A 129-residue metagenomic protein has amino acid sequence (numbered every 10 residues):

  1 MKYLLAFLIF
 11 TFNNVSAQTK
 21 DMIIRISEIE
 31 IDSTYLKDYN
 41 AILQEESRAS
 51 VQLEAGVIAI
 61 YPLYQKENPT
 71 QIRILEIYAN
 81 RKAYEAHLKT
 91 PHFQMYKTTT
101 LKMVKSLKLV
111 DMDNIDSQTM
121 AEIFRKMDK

Functional and structural regions predicted by a protein language model:
M1-K20: Bacterial Sec-dependent N-terminal signal peptides
Q18-I24, Y61-N68, K97-K129: Glycine-rich beta-strand-turn "strand-cap" elements at beta-sheet edges
I23-A55: N-terminal targeting signals for Sec/Tat export/insertion, comprising classic cleavable signal peptides
E30, L75-I77: Short hydrophobic/aromatic beta-strand micro-patches that form the beta-sheet surface supporting nucleotide- or nucleic
D38-I42, R73, L88: Generic recognition of short, well-ordered alpha-helical segments
R48-R73: Short, glycine- and small/hydrophobic-rich beta-strand elements in well-ordered beta-sheets
A49-V57, I77-M112: An amphipathic, aromatic/His-enriched active-site/gating alpha helix that lines ligand/cofactor pockets
